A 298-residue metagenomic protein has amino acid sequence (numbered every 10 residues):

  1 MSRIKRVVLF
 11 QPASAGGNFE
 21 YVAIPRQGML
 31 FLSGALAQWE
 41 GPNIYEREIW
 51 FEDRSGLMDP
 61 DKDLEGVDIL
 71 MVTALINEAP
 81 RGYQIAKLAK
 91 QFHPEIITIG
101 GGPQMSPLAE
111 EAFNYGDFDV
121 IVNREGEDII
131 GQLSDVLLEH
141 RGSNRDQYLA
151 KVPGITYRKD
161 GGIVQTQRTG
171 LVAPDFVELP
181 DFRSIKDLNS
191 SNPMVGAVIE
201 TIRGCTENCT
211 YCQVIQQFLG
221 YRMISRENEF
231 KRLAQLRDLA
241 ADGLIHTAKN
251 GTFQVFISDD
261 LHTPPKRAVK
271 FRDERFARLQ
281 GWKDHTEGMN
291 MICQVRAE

Functional and structural regions predicted by a protein language model:
S2-R3, P42-E46, P94-E95, N144-A150 (+3 more regions): Short helix-terminating capping/connector loops at secondary-structure junctions
S2-V7, A15, V152, T156-V198: N-terminal [4Fe-4S]-dependent radical SAM core
K5, A35-W39, N43-G170: Glycine-rich beta-alpha loop elements in corrinoid/cobalamin-binding modules across cobalamin-dependent enzymes
F10-A13, T73, G101, S258: Short hydrophobic segments within beta-strands
A13-G16, I76, L261, A297: Residue-level signal for short, function-critical loop segments
G16-M29: Glycine- and acidic-residue-enriched helix-capping/strand-helix junction motifs
L30, G34, K87, E110 (+2 more regions): Active-site phosphate/pyrophosphate- and oxyanion-stabilizing loops and adjacent acidic/basic residues in soluble
E178-E298: Radical SAM [4Fe-4S] cluster-binding motif and immediate context
